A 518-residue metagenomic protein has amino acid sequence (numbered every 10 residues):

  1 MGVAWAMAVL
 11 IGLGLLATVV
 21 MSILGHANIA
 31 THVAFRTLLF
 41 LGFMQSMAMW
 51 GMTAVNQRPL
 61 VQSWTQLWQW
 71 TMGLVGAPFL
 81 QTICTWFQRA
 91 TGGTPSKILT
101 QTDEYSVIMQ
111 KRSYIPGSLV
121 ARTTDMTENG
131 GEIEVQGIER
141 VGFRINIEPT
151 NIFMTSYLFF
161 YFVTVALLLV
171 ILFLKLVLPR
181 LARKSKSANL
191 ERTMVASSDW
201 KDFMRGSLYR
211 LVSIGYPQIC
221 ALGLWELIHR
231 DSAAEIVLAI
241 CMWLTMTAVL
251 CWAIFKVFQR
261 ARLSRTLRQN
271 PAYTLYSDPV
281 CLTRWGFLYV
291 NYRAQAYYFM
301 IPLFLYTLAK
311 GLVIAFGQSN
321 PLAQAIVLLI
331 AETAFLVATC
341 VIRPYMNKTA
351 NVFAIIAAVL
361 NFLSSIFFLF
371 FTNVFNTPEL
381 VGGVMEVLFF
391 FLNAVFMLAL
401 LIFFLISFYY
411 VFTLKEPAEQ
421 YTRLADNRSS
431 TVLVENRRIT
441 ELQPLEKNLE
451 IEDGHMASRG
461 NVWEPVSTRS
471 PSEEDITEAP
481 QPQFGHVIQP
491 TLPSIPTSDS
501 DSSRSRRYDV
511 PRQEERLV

Functional and structural regions predicted by a protein language model:
M1-F258, S494, V510, E514-L517: Extramembranous, membrane-proximal N-terminal regions and early juxtamembrane loops of multi-pass membrane proteins
G2-V9, T155-V163, G206-S213, I240-W243 (+6 more regions): Alpha-helical transmembrane segments of integral membrane proteins
V170-V177, P217, L250-P271, Y297 (+3 more regions): Cytoplasm-facing ends of alpha-helical transmembrane segments in multi-pass membrane proteins
R183-A196, S264-F287: Juxtamembrane inter-helical linkers in multi-pass membrane proteins
S198-G215, T283-L305: Loop-to-transmembrane boundary segments
G215-S232, Y297-Q318: Alpha-helical transmembrane segments and their membrane-interface junctions in multi-pass membrane proteins
R260-P271, P417-V518: Intrinsically disordered, low-complexity terminal tails of fungal membrane proteins
Y289-Y297, K310, I314-P444: Membrane-proximal bilayer-interacting regions
